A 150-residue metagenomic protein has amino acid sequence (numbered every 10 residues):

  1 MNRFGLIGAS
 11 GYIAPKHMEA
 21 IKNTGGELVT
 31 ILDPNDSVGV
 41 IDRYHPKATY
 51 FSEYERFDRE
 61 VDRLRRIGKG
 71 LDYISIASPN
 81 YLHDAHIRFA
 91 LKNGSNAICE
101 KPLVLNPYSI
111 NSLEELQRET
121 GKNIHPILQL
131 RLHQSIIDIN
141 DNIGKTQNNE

Functional and structural regions predicted by a protein language model:
M1-K47: N-terminal Rossmann-like dinucleotide-binding module
S10, S78-P79, P102, L128-R131: Structured beta->alpha junctions
L28, K47, L71-I74, Q147-E150: Local beta-strand N-terminus motif with an aromatic residue
L28-V29, A97, I124: Hydrophobic/aromatic residues located in beta-strands of well-ordered beta-sheets within soluble catalytic
A48, N93-S95, E119-N123: A short helix->loop->beta-strand "cap" motif at the edges of active sites that frequently abuts
Y50-E114: Beta-loop-alpha module in the N-terminal Rossmann-like domain of NAD(P)-dependent dehydrogenases, especially those
V104-E150: A contiguous active-site-proximal alpha/beta segment in oxidoreductase catalytic domains
